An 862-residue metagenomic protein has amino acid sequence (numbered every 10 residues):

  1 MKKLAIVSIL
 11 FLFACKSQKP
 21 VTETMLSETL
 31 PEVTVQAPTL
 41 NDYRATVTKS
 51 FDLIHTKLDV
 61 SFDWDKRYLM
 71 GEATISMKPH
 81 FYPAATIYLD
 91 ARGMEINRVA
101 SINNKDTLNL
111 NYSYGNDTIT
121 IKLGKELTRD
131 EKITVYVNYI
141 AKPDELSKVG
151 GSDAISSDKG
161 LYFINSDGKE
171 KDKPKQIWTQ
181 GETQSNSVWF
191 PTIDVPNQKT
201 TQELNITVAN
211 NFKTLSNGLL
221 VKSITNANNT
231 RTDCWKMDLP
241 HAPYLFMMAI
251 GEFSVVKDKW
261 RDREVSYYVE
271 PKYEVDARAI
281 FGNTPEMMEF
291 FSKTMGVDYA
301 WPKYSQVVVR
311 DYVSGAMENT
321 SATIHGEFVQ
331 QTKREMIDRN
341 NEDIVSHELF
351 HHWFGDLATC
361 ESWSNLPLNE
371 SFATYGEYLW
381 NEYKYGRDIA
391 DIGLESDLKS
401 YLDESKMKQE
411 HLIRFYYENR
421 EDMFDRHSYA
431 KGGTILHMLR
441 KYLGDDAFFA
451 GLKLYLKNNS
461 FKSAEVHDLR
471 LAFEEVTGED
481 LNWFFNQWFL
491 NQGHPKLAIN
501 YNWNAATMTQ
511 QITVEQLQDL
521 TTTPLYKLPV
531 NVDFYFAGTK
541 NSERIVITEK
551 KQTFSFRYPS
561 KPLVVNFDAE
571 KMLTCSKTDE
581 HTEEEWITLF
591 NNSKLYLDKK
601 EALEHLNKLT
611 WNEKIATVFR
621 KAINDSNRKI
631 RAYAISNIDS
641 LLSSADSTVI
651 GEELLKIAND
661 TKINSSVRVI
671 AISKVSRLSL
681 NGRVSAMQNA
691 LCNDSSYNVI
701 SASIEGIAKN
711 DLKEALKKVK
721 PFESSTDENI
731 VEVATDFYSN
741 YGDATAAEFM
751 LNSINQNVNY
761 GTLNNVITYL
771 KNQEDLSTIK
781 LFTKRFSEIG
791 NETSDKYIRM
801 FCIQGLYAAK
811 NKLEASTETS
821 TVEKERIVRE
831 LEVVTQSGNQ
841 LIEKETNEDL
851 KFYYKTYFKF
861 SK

Functional and structural regions predicted by a protein language model:
L4-F13: Sec-dependent N-terminal signal peptides
C15-Y299, R426, K441-L443, N459 (+1 more regions): Acidic/His-enriched low-complexity segments
K16-T22, V33, D117, W235 (+2 more regions): Hydrophobic alpha-helical and helix-loop surface patches within well-folded domains that function as non-catalytic
L53, D106-T107, T118, E145 (+5 more regions): Coil residues (strongly favoring Ser/Thr
V208, R231, P271, F350 (+3 more regions): Non-catalytic accessory/interaction domains
K571-C575, K599-W611, K621, R631-A645 (+9 more regions): Structural detector for internal amphipathic alpha-helices that build alpha-solenoid repeat scaffolds
D579-L589, W611-I623, S644-N659, S679-N693 (+4 more regions): Amphipathic alpha-helical scaffolding segments comprising HEAT/armadillo-like alpha-solenoid repeats
K594-L595, S626-N627, K662-N664, S695-S696 (+5 more regions): Short inter-helical turns and helix N-cap capping residues of alpha-solenoid HEAT/ARM repeat scaffolds
